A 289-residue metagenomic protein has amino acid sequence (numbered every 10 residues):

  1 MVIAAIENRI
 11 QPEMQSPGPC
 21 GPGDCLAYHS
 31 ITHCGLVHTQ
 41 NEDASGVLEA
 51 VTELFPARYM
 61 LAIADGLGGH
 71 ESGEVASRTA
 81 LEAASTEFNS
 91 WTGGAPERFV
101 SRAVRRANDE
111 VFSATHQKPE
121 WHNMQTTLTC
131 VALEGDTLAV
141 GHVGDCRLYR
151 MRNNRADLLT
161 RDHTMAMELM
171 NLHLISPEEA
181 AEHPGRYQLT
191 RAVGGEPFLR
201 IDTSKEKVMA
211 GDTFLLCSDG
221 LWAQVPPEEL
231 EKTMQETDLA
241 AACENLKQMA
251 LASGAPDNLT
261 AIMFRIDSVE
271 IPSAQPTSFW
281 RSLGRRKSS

Functional and structural regions predicted by a protein language model:
M1-S289: PP2C/PPM-type serine/threonine phosphatase catalytic domain
